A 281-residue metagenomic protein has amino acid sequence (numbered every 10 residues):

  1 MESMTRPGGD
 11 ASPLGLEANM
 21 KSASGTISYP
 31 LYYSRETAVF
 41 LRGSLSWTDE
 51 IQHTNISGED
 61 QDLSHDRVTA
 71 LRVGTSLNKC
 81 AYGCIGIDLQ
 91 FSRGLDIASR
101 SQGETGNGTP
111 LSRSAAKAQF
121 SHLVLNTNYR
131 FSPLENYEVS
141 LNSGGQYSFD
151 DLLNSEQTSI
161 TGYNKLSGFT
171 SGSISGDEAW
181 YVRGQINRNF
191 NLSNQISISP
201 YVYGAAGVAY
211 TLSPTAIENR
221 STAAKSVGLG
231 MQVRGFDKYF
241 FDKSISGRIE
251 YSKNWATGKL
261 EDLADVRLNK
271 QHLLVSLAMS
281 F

Functional and structural regions predicted by a protein language model:
M1-N154, A209-L212: Transmembrane beta-strand segments of outer-membrane beta-barrel domains in Gram-negative and organellar OMPs
T109-F281: C-terminal transmembrane beta-barrel domains of outer membrane proteins
